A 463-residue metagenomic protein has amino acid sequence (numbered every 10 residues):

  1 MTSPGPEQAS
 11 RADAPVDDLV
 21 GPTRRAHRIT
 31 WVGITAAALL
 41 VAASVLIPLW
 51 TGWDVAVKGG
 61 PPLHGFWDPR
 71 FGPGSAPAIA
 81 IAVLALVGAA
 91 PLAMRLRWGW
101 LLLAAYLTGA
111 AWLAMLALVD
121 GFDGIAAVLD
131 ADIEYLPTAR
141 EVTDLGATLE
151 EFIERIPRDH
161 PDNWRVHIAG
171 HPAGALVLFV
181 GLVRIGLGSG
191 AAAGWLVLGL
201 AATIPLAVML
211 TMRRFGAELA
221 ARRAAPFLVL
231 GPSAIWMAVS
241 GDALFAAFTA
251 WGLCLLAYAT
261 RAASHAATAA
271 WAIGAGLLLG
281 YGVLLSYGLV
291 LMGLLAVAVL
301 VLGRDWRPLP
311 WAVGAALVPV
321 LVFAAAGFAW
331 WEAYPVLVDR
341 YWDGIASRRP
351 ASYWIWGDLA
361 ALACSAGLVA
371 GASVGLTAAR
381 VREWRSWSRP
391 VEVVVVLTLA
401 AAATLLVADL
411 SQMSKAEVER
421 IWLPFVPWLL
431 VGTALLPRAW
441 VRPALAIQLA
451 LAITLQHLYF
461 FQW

Functional and structural regions predicted by a protein language model:
T2-V41, P61-D132: Start-transfer (signal-anchor) and selected internal transmembrane alpha helices of multi-pass inner/ER membrane
S3-P4, L253-I273, V290-A316, E383-W384: Perimembrane helix-loop-helix junctions
G33-L40, A104-G109, I273-L279, G303-A329 (+3 more regions): Hydrophobic alpha-helical membrane-interfacial segments at the cytosolic entry of transmembrane helices
V41-V55, Y281, A298-A379: Membrane-lumen/periplasm interface segments of specific transmembrane helices in polyprenyl phosphate-linked
L84-P91, A192-F215, T249: Transmembrane-helix motifs of polytopic, lipid-linked glycan transferases
A85-A90, C364-V391, T404-D409, V431-G432: Hydrophobic, aromatic-rich transmembrane alpha-helices and their immediate juxtamembrane boundary segments
A263-H265, D305-P310, G375-A400, A439: Membrane-interface helix-loop-helix junctions at transmembrane boundaries of multi-pass membrane enzymes, predominantly
A316-L317, R438-Q462: Signature aromatic-anchored transmembrane alpha helix within multi-pass, membrane-resident enzymes that catalyze glycan
